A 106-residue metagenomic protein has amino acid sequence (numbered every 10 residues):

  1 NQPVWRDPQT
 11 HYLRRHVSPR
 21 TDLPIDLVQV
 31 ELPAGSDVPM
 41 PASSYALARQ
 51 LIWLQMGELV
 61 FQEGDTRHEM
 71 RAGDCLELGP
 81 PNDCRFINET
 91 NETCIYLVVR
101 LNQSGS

Functional and structural regions predicted by a protein language model:
P3-A42, V99-R100: A short glycine-rich, His/Asp/Glu-containing loop-to-beta-strand
Y12, T21-L23, R71-A72, P80-G105: Ligand-binding loop in jelly-roll beta-barrel domains
V17, G64-P80: Short acidic-glycine-tyrosine-enriched beta hairpin
V28, P41-A42, Q50, T66 (+1 more regions): Short, conserved secondary-structure segments in the cores of folded domains
Q29-P33, S44-F61: Short, conserved beta-strand element in jelly-roll/cupin
S36-D37, A42-A48, C94, R100-S106: Generic protein-terminus/edge-of-domain signal
D37-V38, Q50, G57-Q62, C75-L76 (+1 more regions): Short beta-strand segments in beta-sandwich/barrel cores
